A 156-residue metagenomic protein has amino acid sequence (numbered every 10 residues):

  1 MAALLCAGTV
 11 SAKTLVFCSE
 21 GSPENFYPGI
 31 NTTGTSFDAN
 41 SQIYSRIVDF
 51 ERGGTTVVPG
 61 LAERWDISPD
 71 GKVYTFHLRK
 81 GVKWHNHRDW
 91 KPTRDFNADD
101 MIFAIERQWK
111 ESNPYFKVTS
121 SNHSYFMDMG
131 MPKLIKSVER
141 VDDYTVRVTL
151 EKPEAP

Functional and structural regions predicted by a protein language model:
C6-A12: Sec/Tat signal peptide C-region and signal peptidase I cleavage site
A12-T14, G21, Q42-Y44, G60-A62 (+5 more regions): Extracytoplasmic
C18-D70, E106, N113: N-terminal lobe/hinge region of extracytoplasmic solute-binding protein
E20-P23, N31, R52-G53, D70-K72 (+5 more regions): Solvent-exposed coil/turn segments that connect beta secondary-structure elements in extracytoplasmic/periplasmic
G29-G34, V82-P92, L134-S137: Second-shell loop/turn segments in exported
Q42, T56, G60, F96 (+3 more regions): Extracytoplasmic/secreted proteins, especially bacterial periplasmic and envelope-associated proteins
E63-P114, R147: Aromatic- and charge-enriched surface segment that lines or borders ligand/interaction sites
W109-P156: Surface-exposed binding/hinge segments that line and control ligand-binding clefts or catalytic entry sites
